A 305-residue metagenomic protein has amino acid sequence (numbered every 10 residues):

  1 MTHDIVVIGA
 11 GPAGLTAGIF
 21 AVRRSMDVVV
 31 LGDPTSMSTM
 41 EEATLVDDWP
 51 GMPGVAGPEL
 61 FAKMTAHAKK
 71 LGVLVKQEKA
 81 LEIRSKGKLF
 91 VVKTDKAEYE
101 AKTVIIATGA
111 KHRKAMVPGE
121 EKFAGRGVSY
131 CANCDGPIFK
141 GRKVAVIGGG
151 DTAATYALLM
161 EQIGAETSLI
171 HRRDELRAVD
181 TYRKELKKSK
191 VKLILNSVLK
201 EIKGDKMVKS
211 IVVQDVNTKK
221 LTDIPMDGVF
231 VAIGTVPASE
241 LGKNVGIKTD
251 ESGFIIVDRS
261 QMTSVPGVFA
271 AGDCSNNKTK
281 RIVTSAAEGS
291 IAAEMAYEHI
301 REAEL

Functional and structural regions predicted by a protein language model:
T2-D4, Q77-E78, K140-R142, N196 (+1 more regions): Phosphate-coordination loops involved in phosphoryl transfer and adenosine-cofactor binding
H3-L71, T152-V179, K192: Beta1-alpha1 glycine-rich phosphate/pyrophosphate-binding loop at the start of Rossmann-like nucleotide-binding domains
G11-P12, A110-H112, G150-T152, N276: Residue-level detector of alpha-helix initiation sites
A62, A68-T94, E98-A101, Q162-R259 (+1 more regions): A Rossmann-like FAD-binding core segment of flavoenzymes
V75-I138: Glycine/small-residue-rich loop that forms an oxyanion/phosphate-binding "nest" at active or ligand-binding sites
K111, M116, K122-I138, I233-R281 (+2 more regions): FAD-site-proximal beta/loop scaffold in flavoenzymes
